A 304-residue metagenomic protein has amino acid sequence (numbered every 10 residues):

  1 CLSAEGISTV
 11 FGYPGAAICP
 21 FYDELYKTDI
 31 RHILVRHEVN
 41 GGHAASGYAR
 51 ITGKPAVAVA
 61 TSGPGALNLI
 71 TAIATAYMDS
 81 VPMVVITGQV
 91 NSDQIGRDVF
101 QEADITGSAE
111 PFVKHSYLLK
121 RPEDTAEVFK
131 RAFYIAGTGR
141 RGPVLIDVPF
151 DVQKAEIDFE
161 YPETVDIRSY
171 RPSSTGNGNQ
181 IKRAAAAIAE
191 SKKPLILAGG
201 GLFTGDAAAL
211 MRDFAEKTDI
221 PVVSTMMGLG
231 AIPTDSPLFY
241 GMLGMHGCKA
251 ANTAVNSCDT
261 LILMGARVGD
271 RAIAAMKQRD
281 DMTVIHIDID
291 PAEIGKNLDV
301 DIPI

Functional and structural regions predicted by a protein language model:
C1-I304: N-terminal alpha/beta PP-like core and its mobile active-site loop of ThDP/TPP-dependent enzymes
